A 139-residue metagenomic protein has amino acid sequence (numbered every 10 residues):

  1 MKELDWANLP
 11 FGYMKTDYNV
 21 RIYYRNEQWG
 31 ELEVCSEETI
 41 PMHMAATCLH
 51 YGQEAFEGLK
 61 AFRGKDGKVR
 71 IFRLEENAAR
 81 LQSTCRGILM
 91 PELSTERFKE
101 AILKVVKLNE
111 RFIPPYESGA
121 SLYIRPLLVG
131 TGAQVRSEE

Functional and structural regions predicted by a protein language model:
M1-E138: Conserved alpha/beta cores of soluble small-molecule-handling proteins
